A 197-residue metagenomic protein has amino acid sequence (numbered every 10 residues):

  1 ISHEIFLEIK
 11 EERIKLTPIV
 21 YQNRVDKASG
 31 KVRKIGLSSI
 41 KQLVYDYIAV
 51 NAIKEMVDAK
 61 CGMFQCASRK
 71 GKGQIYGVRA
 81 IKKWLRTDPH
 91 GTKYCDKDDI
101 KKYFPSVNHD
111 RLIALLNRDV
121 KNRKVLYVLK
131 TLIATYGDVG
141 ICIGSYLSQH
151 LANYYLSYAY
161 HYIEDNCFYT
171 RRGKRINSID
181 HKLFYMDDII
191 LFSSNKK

Functional and structural regions predicted by a protein language model:
I1-K121, I133-A134: Conserved two-metal-ion catalytic palm core of "right-hand" nucleic acid polymerases, unifying RNA-dependent RNA
E8-I9, R79-K197: Conserved polymerase palm-domain catalytic core
